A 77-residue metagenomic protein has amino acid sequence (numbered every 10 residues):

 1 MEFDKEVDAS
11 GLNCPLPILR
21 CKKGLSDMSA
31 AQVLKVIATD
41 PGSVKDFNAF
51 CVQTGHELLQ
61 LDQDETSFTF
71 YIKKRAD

Functional and structural regions predicted by a protein language model:
M1-M28: An N-terminal amphipathic alpha-helical segment
D4-E6, A31-K35, S67-T69: Intrinsic-disorder/low-complexity, polar/charged segments enriched in Ser/Thr/Lys/Arg/Asp/Glu/Gln
D8, I37, L61-D62: Solvent-exposed beta-strand sheet faces enriched in polar/charged residues
S10, T39, K73-R75: Generic beta-structure capping elements
N13-P15, A38, F68: Helix-centric, low-specificity signal for extended rod-like, repetitive segments
I18-L58: Amphipathic, hydrophobic secondary-structure cores in small proteins
N48-D77: C-terminal structural segments of small proteins and small subunits
